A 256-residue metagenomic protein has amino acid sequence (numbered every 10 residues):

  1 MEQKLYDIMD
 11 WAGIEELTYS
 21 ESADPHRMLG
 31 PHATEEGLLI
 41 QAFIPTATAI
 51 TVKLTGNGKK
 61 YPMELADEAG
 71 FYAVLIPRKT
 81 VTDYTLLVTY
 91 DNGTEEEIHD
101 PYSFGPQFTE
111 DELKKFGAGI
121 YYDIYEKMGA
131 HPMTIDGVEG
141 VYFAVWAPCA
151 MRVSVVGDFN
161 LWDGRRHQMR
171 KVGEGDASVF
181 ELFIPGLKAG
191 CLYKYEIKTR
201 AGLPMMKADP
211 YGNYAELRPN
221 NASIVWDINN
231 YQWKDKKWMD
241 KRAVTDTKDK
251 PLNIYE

Functional and structural regions predicted by a protein language model:
M1-E35, G58, A66-A147, V172-E256: The feature marks proteins involved in alpha-glucan
F43-A49, K79-V81, W146-V153: Short proline/glycine-enriched turn/loop motifs at strand-loop junctions of beta-rich domains
I50-V52, V153-V155, Y193: Short beta-strand elements bearing conserved aromatic residues within extracellular beta-rich modules
L54-K60, D91, D158-D163, R200: Change "in extracellular beta-sheet-rich domains … of secreted and cell-surface proteins" to "in beta-sheet-rich domains
Q168-R170: Short, polar loop/linker segments at the starts of domains and inter-domain junctions
